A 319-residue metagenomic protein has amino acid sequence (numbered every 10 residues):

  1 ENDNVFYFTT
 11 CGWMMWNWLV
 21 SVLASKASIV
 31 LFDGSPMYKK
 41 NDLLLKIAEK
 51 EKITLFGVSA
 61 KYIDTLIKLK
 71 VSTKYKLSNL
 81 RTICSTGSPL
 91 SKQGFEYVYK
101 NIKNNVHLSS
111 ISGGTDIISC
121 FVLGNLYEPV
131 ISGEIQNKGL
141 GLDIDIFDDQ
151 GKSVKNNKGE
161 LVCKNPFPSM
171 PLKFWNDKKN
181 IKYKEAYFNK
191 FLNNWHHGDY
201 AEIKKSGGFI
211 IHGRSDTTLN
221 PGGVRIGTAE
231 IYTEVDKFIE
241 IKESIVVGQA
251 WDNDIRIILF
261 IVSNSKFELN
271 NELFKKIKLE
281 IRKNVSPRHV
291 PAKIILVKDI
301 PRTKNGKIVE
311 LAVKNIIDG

Functional and structural regions predicted by a protein language model:
E1, L19, A24-A27, I53-G57 (+3 more regions): Gly/Ser/Thr-rich phosphate-binding loop
E1-N4, C11-T54, L69-K70: Conserved AMP-binding/adenylation subdomain of ANL enzymes
N2, Y7-F8, F32-G34, S85-T86 (+7 more regions): Thr-Gly-centered strand-to-loop micro-motif
E49, F56, F167, L172 (+3 more regions): AMP-binding/adenylate-forming catalytic core of the ANL superfamily
N137-G139, K152-F191: Conserved ATP/PPi-binding loop(s) of AMP-dependent carboxylate-activating enzymes
V154-K155, I210, V309-E310: Generic structural signal for well-ordered beta-strand positions
Q249, K283-I308: AMP-binding/adenylate-forming catalytic domain of the ANL superfamily
K307-G319: Phosphopantetheine-dependent thiolation modules in NRPS/PKS and related acyl-activating systems
